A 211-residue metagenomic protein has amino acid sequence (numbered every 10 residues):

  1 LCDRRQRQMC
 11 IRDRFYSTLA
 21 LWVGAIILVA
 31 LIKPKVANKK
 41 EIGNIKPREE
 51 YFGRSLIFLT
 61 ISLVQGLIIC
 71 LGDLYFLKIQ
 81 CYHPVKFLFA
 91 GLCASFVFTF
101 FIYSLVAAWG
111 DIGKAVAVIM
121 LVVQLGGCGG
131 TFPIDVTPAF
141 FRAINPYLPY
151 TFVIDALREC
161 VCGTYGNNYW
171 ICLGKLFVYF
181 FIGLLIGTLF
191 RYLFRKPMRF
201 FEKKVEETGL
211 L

Functional and structural regions predicted by a protein language model:
L1-R7, I11: Single conserved hydrophobic/aromatic residue that forms the stacking wall/gate of nucleotide- or nucleobase-binding
R12-P34, F181: Selective detector of the "anchor" transmembrane alpha-helix that sits immediately C-terminal
F15, R54-S55, L59, F87-G91: Hydrophobic alpha-helical transmembrane segments of multi-pass small-molecule transporters/permeases
L21, A25, I61, Q65 (+1 more regions): Alpha-helical transmembrane segments of multi-pass membrane transport proteins
A25-L59: Juxtamembrane interface at the cytosolic side of transmembrane helices
N38-K46, Q65-G72, C93: Hydrophobic, membrane-facing alpha-helical anchors
E50, C70-L211: Generic detector of multi-pass transmembrane helix bundles and their immediately adjacent loops in polytopic membrane
Y51-D73: Selective transmembrane-helix segments that form parts of the transport pathway or gating/packing helices in multipass
